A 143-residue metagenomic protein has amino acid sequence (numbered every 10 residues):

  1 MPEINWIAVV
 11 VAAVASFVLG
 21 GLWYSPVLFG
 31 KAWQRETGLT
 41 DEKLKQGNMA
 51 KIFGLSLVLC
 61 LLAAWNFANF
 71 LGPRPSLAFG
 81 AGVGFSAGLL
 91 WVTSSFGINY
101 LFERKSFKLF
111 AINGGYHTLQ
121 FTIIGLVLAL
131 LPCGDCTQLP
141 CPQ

Functional and structural regions predicted by a protein language model:
M1-Q143: Juxtamembrane/disordered regions of integral membrane proteins
